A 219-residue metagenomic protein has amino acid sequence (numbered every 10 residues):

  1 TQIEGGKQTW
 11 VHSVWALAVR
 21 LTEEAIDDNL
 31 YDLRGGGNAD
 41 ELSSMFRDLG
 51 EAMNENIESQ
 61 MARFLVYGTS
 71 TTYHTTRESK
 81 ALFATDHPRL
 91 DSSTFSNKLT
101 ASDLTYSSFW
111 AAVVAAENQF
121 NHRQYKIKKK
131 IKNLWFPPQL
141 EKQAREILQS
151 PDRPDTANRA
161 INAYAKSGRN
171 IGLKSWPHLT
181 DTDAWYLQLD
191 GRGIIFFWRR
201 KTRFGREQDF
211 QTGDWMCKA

Functional and structural regions predicted by a protein language model:
T1-S59, F210-A219: Flexible, glycine/threonine- and acidic-rich loop/arm segments that mediate assembly and lattice contacts in viral
I3-V11, S108-R123: Structured alpha-helical segments in the cores of large, soluble enzyme domains
T22, V66, F136-Q139: Helix N-cap / beta->alpha transition motif
D27, G36, V66, E146 (+1 more regions): General N-terminal targeting signals
D32-S43, E51-A115: Alpha-helical scaffold segments that mediate packing/assembly in large oligomeric complexes
M53, I57, F120, P151-D152: Sec/Tat-exported extracytoplasmic proteins
F64, Q124-K126: Flexible, glycine/charged-enriched surface loops at secondary-structure junctions
K80-N118, K128-N133, Q139-A219: Sequence/fold signature of self-assembling virion shell proteins
